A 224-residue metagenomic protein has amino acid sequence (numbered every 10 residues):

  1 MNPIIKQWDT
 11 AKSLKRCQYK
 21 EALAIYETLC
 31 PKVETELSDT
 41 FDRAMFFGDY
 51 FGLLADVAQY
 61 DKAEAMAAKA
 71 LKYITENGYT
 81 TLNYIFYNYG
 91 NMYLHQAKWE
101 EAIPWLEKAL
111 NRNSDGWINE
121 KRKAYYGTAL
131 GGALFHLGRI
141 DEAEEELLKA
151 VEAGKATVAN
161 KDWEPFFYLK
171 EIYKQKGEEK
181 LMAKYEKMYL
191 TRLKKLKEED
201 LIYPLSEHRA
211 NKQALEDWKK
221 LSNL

Functional and structural regions predicted by a protein language model:
N2, F41-D42, T81, E120-R122 (+3 more regions): Structural signature of alpha-solenoid helical repeat junctions
W8-D9, D42, D49, T81 (+6 more regions): "A position-specific structural signal for the A-helix of alpha-solenoid helical repeats
S13-L14, F47, L54, Y93 (+2 more regions): Residue at a conserved register position within TPR or TPR-like alpha-solenoid repeats
R16, V57, Q96, L137 (+1 more regions): Structural motif corresponding to the intra-repeat A-B loop/turn of tetratricopeptide repeats
C30-R43, K72-T80, N111-E120, G154-A159 (+1 more regions): Flexible helix-coil transition and linker loops at the boundaries of alpha-helical arrays
